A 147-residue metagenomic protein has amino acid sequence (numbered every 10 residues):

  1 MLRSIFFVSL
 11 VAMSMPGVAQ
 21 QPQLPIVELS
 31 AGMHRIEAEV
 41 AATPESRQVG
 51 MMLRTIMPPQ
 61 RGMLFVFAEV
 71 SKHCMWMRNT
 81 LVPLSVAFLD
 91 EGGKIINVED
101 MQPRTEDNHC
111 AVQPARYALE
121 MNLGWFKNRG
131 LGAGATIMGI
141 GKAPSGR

Functional and structural regions predicted by a protein language model:
M1-F6: Bacterial N-terminal signal peptides that target proteins for export
S14-P16: N-terminal signal peptide c-region/cleavage motif recognized by signal peptidases
Q20-R147: Compact, glycine-rich, soluble single-domain proteins
